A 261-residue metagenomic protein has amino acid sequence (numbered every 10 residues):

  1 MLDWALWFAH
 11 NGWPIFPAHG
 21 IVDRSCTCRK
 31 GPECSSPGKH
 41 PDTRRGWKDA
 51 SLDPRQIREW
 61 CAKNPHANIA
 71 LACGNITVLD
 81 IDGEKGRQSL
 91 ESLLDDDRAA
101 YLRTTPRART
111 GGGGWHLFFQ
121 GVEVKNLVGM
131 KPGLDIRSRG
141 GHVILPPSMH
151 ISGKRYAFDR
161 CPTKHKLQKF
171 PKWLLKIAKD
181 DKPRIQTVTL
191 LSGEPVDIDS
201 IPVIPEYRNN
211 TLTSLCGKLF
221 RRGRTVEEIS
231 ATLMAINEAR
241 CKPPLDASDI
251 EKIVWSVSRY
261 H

Functional and structural regions predicted by a protein language model:
M1-D3, A9, P17-A18, N64-P65 (+4 more regions): Metal-dependent DNA replication initiation modules
M1-G113, V122, E194, E206-R208 (+1 more regions): Signature for HUH/AEP ssDNA processing cores
A9, P14-P17, R24-S25, G114 (+3 more regions): Modules that initiate DNA replication and primer synthesis
H40-K48, I76-V78, K154-H165, G217-K218 (+1 more regions): Charged, low-complexity surface segments at secondary-structure and domain boundaries
